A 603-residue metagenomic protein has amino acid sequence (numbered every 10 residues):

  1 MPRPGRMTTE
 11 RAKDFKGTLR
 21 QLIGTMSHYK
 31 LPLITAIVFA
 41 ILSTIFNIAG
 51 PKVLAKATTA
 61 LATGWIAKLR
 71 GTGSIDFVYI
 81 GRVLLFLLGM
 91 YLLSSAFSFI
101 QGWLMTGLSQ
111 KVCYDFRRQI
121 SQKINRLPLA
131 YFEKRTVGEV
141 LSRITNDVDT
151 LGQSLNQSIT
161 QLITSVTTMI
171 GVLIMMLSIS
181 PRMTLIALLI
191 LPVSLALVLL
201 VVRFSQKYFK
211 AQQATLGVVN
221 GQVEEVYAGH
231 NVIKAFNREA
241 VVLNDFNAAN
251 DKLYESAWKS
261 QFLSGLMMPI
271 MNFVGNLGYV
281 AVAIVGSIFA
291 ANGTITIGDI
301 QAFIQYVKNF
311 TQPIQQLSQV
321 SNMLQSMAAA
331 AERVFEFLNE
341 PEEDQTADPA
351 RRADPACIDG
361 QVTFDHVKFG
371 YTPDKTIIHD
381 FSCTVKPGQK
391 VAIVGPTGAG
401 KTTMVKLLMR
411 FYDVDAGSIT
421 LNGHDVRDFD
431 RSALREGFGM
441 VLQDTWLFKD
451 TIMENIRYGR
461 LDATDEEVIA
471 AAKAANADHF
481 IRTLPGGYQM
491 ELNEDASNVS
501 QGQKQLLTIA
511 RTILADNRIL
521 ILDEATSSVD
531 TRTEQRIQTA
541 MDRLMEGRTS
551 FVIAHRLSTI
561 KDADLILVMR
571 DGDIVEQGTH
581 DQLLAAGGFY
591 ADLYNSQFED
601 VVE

Functional and structural regions predicted by a protein language model:
T8-F15, V38-F39, F46-A62, M90-V137 (+11 more regions): Juxtamembrane helix-loop junctions of ABC transporter transmembrane domains
F15-K30, V140: A short amphipathic helical element positioned immediately N-terminal to and/or at the very start of a transmembrane
H28, L129-A130, V148-L155, I159 (+6 more regions): An intracellular "coupling" helix at the cytosolic face of ABC transporter transmembrane type-1 domains
H28, P32-I45, Q157-A211, V282-I295 (+1 more regions): Transmembrane helices of ABC transporter permease
L33-F97, S178-R182, G293-I297: Transmembrane helix-loop-helix hairpins at lipid-water interfaces of multipass membrane proteins, especially the type-1
I41-A49, Y91-F99, L151-S154, S158-I170 (+5 more regions): Hydrophobic alpha-helical transmembrane bundles that constitute the permease/transmembrane domains of multi-pass
G64, M175-L189, K259-R333, F337-L338: Helix-loop-helix
P355-E603: ABC-type nucleotide-binding domain
